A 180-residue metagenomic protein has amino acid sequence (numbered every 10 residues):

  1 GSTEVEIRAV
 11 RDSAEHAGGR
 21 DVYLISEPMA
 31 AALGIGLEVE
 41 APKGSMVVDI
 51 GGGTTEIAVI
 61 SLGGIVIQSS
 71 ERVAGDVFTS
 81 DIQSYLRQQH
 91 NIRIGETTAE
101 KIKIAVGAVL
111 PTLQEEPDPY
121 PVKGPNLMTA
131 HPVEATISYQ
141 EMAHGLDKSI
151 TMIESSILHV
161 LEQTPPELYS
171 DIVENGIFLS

Functional and structural regions predicted by a protein language model:
G1-I50, A58-I177: Nucleotide/phosphate-binding catalytic cleft detector across ATP-hydrolyzing and phosphate-transferring enzymes
G53: Conserved Rossmann-like nucleotide-cofactor binding loop
